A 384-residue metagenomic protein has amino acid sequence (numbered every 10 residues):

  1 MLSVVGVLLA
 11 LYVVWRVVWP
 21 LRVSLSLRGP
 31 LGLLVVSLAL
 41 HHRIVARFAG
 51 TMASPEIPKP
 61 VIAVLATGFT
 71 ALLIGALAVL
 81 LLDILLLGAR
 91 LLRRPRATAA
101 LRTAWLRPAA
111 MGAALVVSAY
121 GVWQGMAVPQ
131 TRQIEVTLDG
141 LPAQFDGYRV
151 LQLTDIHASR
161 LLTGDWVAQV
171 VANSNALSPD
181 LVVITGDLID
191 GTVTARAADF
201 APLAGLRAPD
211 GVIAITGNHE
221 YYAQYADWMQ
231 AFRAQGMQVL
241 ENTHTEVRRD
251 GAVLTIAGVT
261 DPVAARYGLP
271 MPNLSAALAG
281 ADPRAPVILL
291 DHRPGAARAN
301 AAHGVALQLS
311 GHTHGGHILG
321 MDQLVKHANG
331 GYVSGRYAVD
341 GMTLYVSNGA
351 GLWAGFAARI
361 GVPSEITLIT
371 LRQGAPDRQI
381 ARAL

Functional and structural regions predicted by a protein language model:
M1-A127, P376-R378: Non-catalytic terminal accessory segments
R132, T137-L384: Soluble catalytic domains of enzymes that build or remodel membrane lipids, polysaccharides, and related
